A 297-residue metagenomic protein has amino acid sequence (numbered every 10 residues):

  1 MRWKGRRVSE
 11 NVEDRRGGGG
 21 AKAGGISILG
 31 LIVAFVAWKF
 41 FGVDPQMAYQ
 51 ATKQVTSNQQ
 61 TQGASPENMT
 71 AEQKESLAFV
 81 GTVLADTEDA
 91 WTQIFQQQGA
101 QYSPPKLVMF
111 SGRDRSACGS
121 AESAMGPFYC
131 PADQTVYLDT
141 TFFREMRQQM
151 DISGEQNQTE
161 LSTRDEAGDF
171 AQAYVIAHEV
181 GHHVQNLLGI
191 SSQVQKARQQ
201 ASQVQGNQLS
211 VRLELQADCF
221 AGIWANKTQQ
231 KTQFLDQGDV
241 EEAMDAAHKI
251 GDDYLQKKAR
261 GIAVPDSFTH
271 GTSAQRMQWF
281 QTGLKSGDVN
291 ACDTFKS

Functional and structural regions predicted by a protein language model:
R6-G19, A23, I28-S267, M277-Q278 (+2 more regions): A Zn2+-metalloprotease active-site environment signal
F280-T282: Short, exposed beta-strand-loop hairpins at the edges of beta-sheets in extracellular/periplasmic proteins
